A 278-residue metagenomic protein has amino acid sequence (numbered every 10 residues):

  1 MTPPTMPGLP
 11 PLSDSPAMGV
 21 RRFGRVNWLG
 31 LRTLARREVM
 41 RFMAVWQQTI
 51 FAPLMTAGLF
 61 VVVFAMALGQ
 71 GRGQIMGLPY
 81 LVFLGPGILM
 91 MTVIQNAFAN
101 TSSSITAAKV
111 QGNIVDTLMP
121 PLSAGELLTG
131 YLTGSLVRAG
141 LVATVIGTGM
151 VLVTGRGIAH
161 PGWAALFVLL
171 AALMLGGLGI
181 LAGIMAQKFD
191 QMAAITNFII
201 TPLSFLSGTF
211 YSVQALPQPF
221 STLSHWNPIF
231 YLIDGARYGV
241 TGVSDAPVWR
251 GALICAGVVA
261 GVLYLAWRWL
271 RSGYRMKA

Functional and structural regions predicted by a protein language model:
T2-G162, L166-A278: Hydrophobic transmembrane alpha-helices and immediately adjacent juxtamembrane helices of multi-pass inner-membrane
